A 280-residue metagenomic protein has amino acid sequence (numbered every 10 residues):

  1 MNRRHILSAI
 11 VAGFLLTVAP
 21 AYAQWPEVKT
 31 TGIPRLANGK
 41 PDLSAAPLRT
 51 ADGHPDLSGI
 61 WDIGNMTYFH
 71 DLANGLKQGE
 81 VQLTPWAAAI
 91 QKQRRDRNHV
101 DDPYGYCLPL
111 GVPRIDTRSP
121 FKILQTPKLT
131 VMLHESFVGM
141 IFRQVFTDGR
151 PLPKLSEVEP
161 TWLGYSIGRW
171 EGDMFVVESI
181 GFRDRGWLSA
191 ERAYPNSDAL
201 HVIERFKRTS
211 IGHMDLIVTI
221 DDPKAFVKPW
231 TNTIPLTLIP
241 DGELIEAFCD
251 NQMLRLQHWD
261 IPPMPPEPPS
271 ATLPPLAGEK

Functional and structural regions predicted by a protein language model:
N2-R3, V11-F14, A19-K280: PEST-like low-complexity, intrinsically disordered acidic/proline/serine-rich tracts that flank trafficking/processing
